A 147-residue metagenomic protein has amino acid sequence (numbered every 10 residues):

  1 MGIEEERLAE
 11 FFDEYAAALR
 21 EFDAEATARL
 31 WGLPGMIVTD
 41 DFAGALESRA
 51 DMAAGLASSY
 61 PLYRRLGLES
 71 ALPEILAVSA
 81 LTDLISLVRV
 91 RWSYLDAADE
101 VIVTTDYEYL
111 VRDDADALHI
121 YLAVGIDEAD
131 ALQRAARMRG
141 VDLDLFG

Functional and structural regions predicted by a protein language model:
M1-L33, A50, M138-G147: Short, low-complexity N-terminal intrinsically disordered segments enriched in polar/charged residues
F12-Y15, V38, L62, L72 (+2 more regions): Catalytic cores of transferase enzymes with a strong primary signal for eukaryotic protein kinases
A26, M36, S86-L87, H119: General beta-strand recognition
W31-G32, W92-Y94, V124-I126: Short beta-strand segments enriched in hydrophobic/aromatic residues within well-folded beta-rich domains
M36-S48, L62-L66: A short gly/proline-enriched turn/hairpin at secondary-structure junctions
F42-A43, D99, D116: Detector for glycine-centered tight turns/loop "hinges" at secondary-structure junctions
A50-A97: Surface-exposed, charged secondary-structure patches
I102-V141: Short beta-strand edge/turn micro-motifs at domain boundaries
